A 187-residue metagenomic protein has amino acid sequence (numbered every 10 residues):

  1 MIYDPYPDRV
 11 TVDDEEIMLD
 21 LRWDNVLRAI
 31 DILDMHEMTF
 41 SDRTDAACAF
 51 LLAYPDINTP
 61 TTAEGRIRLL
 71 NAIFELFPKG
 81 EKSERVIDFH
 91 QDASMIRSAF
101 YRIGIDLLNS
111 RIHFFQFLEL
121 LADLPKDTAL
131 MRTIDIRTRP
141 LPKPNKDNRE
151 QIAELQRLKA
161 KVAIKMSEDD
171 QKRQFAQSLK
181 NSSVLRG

Functional and structural regions predicted by a protein language model:
M1-M18, D24, H36, C48-G187: Charged interaction scaffolds used for protein-protein
W23-F40: Short, surface-exposed, low-complexity cationic segments
S41-A46: Amphipathic, charge-rich alpha-helical segments that serve as recognition/docking helices
